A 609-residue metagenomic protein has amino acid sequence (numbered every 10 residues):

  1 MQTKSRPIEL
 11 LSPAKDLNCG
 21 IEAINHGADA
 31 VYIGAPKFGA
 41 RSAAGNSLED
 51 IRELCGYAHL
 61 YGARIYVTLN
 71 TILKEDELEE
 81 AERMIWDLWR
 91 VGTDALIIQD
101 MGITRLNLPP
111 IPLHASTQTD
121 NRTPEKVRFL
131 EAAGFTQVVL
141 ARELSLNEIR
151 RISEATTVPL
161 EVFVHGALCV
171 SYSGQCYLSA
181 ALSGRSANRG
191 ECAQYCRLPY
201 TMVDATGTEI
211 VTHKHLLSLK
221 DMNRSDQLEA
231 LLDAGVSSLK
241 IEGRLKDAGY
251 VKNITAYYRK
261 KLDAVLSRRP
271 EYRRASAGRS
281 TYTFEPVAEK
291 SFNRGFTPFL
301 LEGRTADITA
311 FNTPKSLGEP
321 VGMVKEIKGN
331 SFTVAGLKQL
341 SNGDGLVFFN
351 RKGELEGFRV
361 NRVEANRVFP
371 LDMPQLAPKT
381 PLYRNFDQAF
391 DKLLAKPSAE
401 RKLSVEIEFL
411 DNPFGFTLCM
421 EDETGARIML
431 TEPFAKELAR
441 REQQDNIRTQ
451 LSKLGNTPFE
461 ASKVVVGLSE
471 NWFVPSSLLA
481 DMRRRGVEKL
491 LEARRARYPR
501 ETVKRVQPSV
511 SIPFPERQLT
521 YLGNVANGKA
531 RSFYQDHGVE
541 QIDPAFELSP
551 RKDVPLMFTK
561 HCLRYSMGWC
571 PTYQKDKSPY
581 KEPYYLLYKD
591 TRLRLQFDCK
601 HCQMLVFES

Functional and structural regions predicted by a protein language model:
M1-H26, A30-A40, D50, L54-C55 (+4 more regions): Surface-exposed amphipathic alpha-helical tracts and adjacent flexible/coil segments at the periphery of soluble enzymes
A43-S47: An active-site metal/cofactor-coordinating segment within enzyme catalytic domains
D94: Short, conserved active-site loop motifs that form the nucleotide-linked donor/cofactor pocket
T104-P109: Short active-site loop/helix that positions an aromatic residue
R122-K126: Short, glycine/polar-rich helix-capping loops at beta-to-alpha or helix-loop-helix junctions that flank or form
